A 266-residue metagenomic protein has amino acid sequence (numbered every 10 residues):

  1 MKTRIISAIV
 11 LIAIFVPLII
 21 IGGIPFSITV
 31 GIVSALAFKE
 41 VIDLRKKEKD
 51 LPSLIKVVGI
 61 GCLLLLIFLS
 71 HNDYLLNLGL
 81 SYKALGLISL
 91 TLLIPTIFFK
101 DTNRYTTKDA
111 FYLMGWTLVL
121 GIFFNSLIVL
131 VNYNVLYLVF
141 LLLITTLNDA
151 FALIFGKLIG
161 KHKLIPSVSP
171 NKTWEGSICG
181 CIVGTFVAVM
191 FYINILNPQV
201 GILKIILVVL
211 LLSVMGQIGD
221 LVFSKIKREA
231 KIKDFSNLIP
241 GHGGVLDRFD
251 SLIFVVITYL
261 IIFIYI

Functional and structural regions predicted by a protein language model:
M1-T173, S177-L210: Membrane-embedded alpha-helical bundles of polytopic integral membrane proteins
L147-K157, M215-I226: Short helical (or helix-break) motifs at transmembrane helix termini and adjacent helical loops in multi-pass membrane
N148-F151, I178, G219, L246-F254: Membrane-embedded alpha-helical segments of transport systems, primarily multispan ion/solute transporters
G180, G184-A188, G216, L252-Y259: Hydrophobic alpha-helical transmembrane segments in multi-pass membrane proteins
E229-L252: Interfacial loop-to-transmembrane junctions
L260-I266: Juxtamembrane boundary at the C-terminal end of a transmembrane helix
